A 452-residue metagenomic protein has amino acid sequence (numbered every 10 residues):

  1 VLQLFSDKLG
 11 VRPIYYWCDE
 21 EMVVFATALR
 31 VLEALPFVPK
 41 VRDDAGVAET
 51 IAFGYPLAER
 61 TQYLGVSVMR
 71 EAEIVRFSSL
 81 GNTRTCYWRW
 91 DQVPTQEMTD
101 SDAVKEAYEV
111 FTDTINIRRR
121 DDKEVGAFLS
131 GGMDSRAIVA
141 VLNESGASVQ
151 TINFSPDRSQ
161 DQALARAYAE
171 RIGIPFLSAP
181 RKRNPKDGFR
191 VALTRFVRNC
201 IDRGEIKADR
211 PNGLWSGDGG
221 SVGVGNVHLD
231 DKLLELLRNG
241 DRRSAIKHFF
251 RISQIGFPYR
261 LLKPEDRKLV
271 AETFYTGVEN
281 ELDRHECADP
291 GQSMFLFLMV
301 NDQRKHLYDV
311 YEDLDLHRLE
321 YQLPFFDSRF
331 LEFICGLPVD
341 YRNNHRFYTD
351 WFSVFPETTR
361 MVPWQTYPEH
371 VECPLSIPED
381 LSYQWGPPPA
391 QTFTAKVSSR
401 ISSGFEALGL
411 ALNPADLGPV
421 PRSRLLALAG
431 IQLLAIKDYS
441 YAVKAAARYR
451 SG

Functional and structural regions predicted by a protein language model:
L2-M98: N-terminal segments that mediate ammonia production and transfer in glutamine-dependent amidotransferase systems
Q3, V11-I14, C18-E21, S79-G81 (+5 more regions): ATP-dependent adenylate-handling active sites, centered on carboxylate activation for C-N bond formation
A28, D43, L262-K263, G418-P421: Helix N-cap / beta->alpha transition motif
R30-V31, P156-D157, Y367: Short beta-alpha junction loops
E357-K437: PAPS-dependent sulfotransferase catalytic core
